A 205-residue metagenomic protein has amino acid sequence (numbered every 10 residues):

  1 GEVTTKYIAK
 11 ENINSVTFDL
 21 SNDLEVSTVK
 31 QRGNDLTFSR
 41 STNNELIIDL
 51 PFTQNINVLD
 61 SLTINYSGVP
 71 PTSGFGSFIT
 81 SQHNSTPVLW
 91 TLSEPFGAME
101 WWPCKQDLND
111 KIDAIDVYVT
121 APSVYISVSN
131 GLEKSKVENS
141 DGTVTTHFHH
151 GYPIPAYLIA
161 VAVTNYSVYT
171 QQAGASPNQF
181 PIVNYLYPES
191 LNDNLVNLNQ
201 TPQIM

Functional and structural regions predicted by a protein language model:
G1, S93-E94, K105-M205: Hydrophobic helix-coil surface modules that form long, contiguous segments used for peptide/substrate interaction
G1-N22: Ligand-binding face of N-terminal immunoglobulin V-set domains in extracellular IgSF glycoproteins
T5, D35-T37, D49-Q54, W102-D107 (+1 more regions): Beta-strand-rich interaction surfaces with strong enrichment in secreted/lumenal proteins
T5-Y7, Y66, V119: Hydrophobic beta-strand positions in extracellular immunoglobulin-like domains
N12, F52-D60, S123-V124, E138-T143: A short, structured loop/turn motif at beta-sheet edges
D19-L24, K111-D113: Short coil-to-beta strand junction motifs in C2/discoidin
S21-H83: A surface-exposed beta-strand-loop module
I56, N65-D116, T164-Q172: Glycine/proline-rich low-complexity spacer/linker segments in large multi-domain proteins
